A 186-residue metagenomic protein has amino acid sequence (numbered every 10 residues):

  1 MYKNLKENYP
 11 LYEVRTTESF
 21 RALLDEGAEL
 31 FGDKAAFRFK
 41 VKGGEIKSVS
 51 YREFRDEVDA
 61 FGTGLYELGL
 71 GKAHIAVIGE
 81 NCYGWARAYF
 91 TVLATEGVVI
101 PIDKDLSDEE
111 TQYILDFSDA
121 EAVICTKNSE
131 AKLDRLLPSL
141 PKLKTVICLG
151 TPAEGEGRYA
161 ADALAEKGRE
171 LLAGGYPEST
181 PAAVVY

Functional and structural regions predicted by a protein language model:
M1-V49, E53-L68, F90, K142: N-lobe entry segment of adenylate-forming
G32-A35, C148, G168-Y186: Conserved pre-ATP/AMP-binding loop-to-beta segment of ANL
E45-S48, G62-L106: Conserved AMP-binding/adenylate-forming
S48-V49, Y159, Y176, A182: A broad, structural micro-motif
A94-A163, L172: Structural core segment of the AMP-binding/adenylate-forming
